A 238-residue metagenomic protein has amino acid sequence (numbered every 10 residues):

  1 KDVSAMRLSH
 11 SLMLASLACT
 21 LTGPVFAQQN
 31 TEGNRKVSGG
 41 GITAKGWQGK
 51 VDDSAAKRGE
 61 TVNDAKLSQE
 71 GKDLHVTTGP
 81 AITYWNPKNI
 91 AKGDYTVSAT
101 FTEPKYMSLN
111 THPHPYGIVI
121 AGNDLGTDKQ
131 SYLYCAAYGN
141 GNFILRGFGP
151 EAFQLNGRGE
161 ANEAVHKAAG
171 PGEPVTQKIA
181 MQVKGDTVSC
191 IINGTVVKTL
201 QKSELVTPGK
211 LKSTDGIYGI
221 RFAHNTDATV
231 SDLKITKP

Functional and structural regions predicted by a protein language model:
K1-A5: Short, Lys/Arg-enriched N-terminal segments with co-localized hydrophobic residues within the first ~10-30 amino acids
G23-A27: Sec/Tat signal peptide C-region and signal peptidase I cleavage site
Q28-S108: Low-complexity, Ser/Thr/Pro/Gly-rich disordered linker/stalk regions
T78-F153: Secretory/extracellular carbohydrate-interaction modules and structurally similar beta-sandwich "look-alikes"
A99, G172-E204: Carbohydrate-binding surfaces in secreted/extracellular proteins
A99, L233-I235: Extracellular beta-strand elements of beta-rich domains used for carbohydrate recognition/degradation or cell-matrix
F153-K178: Short, aromatic/His-centered strand-loop micro-motif at the edge of beta-sheets
L200-T229: Flexible glycan-contacting loops in extracellular carbohydrate-active proteins
